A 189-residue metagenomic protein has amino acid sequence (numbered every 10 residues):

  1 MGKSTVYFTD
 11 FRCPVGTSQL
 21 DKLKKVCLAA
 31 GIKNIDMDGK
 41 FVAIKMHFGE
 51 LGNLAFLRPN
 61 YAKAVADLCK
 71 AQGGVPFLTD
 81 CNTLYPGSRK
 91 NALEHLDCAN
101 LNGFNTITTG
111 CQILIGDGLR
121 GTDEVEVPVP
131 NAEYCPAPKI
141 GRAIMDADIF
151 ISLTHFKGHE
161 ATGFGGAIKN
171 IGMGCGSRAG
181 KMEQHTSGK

Functional and structural regions predicted by a protein language model:
M1-K189: N-terminal and secondary-structure boundary signal
